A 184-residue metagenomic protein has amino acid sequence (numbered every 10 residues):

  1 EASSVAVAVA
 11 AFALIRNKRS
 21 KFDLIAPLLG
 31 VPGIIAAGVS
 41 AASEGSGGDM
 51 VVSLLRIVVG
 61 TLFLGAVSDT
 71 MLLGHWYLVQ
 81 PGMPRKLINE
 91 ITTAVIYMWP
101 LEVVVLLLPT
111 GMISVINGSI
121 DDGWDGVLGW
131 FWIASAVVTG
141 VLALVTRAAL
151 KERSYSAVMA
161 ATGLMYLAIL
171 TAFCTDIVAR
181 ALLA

Functional and structural regions predicted by a protein language model:
E1-V79, L87-L108, G126-A184: Polytopic transmembrane helical bundles with strong interfacial aromatic enrichment
W76, Q80-P84, S114-D122: Membrane-interface interhelical connector segments
G111: Conserved beta/loop motifs at nucleotide-recognition and modification sites
